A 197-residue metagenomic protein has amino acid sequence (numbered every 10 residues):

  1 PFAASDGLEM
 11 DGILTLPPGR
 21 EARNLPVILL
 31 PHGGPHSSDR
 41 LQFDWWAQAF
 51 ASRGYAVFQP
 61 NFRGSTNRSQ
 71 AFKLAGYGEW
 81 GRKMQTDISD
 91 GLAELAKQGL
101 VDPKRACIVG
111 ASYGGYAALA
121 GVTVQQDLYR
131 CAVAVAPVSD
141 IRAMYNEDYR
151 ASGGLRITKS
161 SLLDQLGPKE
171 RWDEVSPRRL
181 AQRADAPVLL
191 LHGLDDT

Functional and structural regions predicted by a protein language model:
P1-A22: N-terminal cap/lid segment of alpha/beta-hydrolase-fold proteins
F2, G12, L29, F50 (+3 more regions): Conserved hydrophobic/aromatic pocket- or pore-lining residues that grip, position, or stack substrates in active sites
T15, L30-P31, V109, L191: Short hydrophobic segments within beta-strands
L16, A22-G33: Short beta-strand element of the alpha/beta-hydrolase
L30-G33, A49, Q59, L190: Structural cue for short, hydrophobic secondary-structure segments
S38-R40, N67: Short N-terminal helix/helix-N-cap motif within the alpha/beta-hydrolase-1
L41-P60: Short amphipathic alpha-helix adjacent to the substrate-entry channel of hydrolases
P60-T197: Active-site-proximal cap/loop segments of hydrolase catalytic domains
